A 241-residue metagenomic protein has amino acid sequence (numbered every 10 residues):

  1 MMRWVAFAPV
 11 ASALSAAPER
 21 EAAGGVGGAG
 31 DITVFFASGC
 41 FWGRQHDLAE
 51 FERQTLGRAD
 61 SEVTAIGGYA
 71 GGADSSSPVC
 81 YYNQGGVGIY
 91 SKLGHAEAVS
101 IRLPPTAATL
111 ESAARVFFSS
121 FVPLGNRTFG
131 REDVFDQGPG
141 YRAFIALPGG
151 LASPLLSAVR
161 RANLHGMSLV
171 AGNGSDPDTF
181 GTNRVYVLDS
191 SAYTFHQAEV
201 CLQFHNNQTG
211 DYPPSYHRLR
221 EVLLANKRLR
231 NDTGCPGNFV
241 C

Functional and structural regions predicted by a protein language model:
M1-A13: Cleavable N-terminal signal peptides of Sec/SRP-targeted secreted and luminal proteins
L14-C241: Flexible coil/turn and secondary-structure edge motifs
